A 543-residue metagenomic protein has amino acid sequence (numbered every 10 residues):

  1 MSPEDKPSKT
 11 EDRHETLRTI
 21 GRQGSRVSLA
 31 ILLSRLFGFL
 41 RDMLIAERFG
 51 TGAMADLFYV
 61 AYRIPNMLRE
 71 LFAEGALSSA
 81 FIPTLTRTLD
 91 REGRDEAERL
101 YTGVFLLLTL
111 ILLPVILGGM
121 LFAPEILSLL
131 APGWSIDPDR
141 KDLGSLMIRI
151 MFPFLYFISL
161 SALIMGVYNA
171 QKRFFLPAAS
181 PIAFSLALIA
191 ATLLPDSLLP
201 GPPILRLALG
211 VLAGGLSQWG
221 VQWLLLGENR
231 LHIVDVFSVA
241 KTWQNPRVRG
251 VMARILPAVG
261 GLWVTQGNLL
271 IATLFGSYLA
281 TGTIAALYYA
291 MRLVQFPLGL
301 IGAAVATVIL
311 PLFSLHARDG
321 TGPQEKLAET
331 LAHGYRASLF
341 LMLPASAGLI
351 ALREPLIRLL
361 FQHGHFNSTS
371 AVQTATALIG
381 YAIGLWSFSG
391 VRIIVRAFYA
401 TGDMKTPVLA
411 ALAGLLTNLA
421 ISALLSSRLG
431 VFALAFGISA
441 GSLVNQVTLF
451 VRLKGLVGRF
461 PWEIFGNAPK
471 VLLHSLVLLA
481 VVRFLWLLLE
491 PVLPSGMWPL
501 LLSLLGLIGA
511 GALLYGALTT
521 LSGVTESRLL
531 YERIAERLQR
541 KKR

Functional and structural regions predicted by a protein language model:
S2-R543: Membrane-embedded alpha-helical bundles of multi-pass transporters/translocases, especially carrier/permease families
